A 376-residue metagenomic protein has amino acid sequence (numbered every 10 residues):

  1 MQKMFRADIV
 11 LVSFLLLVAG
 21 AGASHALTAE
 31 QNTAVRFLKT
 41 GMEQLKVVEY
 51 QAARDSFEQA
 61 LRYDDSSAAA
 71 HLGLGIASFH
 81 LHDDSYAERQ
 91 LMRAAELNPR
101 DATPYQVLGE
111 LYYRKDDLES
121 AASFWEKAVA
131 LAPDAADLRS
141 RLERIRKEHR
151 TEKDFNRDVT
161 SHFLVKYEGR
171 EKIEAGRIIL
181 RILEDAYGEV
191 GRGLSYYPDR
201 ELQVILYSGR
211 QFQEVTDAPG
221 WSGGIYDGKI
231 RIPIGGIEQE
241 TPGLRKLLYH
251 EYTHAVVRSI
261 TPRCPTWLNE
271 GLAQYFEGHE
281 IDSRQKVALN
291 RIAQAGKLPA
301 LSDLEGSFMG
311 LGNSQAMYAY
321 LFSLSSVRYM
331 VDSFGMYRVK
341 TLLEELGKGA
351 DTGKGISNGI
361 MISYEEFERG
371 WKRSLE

Functional and structural regions predicted by a protein language model:
K46-S56, H80-R93, R114-F124: Structural signature of tandem alpha-helical TPR/SEL1-like repeats, specifically the intra-repeat loop/turn
E58-R62, M92-E96, K127-A130: Conserved structural position within tetratricopeptide repeats
D154-P265, F276-Q285, R291-L298, S302-L311 (+3 more regions): Juxtacatalytic substrate-recognition/specificity segment
S302-E376: Pan-zinc metallopeptidase signature
